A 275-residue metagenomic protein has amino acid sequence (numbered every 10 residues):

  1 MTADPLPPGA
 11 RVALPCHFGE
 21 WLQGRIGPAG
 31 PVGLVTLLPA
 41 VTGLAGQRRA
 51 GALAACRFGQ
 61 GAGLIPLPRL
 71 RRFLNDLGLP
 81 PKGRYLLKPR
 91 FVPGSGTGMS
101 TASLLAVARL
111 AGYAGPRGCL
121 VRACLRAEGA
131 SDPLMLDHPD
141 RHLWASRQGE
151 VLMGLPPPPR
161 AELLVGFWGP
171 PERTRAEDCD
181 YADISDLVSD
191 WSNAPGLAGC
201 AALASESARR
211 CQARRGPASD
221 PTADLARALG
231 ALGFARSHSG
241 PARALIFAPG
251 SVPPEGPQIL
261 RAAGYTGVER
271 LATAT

Functional and structural regions predicted by a protein language model:
M1-P93, R270: ATP-binding N-lobe of GHMP and related small-molecule kinases
T2-L6, A13, G27-P28, L37-A40 (+4 more regions): Solvent-exposed alpha-helices and their adjacent loops that cap or buttress functional pockets in soluble metabolic
L14, P241-R243: Conserved glycine-rich beta-strand-loop-beta hairpin in the small C-terminal domain of fold type I
W21, L37, V92-L104, R126-L143: FAD-binding core of FAD-dependent oxidoreductases, characterized by glycine-rich FAD pyrophosphate-binding loops
P81-R84, S103-A106, D178-C179: Nucleotide and nucleotide-moiety/phosphate-recognizing core
S95-C119: DPxDG-like acidic metal-binding loop motif
P116-F234, I246-T275: ATP-dependent small-molecule kinase catalytic core of the GHMP/sugar-kinase superfamily and closely related
